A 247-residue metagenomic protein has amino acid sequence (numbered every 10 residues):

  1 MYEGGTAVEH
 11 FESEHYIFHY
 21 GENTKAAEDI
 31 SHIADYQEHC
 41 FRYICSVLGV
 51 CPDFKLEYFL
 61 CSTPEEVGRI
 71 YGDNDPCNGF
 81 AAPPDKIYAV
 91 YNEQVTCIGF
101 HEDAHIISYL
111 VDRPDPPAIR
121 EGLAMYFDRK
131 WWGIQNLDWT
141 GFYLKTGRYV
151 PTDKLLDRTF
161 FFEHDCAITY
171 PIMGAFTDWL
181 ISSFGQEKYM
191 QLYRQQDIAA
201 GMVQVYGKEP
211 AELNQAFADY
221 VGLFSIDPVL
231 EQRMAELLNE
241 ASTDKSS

Functional and structural regions predicted by a protein language model:
G5-P116, I134, I198-V205: Juxtacatalytic substrate-recognition/specificity segment
V67, G72-P83, I87-Q94, L110-S246: Acidic/His/Gly-enriched intrinsically disordered linker/tail segments that often contain short helix/coil "MoRF-like"
